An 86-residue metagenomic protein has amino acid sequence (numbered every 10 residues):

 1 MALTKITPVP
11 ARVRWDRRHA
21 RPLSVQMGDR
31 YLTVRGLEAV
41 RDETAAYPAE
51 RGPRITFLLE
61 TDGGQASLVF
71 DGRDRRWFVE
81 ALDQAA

Functional and structural regions predicted by a protein language model:
M1-A86: Non-catalytic peripheral regions of nucleotide-handling enzymes
